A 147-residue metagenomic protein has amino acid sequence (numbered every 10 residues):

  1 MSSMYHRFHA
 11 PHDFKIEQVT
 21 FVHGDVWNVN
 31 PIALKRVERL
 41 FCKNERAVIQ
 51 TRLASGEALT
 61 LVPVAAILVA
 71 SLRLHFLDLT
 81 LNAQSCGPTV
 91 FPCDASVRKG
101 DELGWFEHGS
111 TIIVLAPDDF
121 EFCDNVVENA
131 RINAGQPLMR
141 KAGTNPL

Functional and structural regions predicted by a protein language model:
M1-L147: Contiguous, well-folded functional domains in the mature portion of proteins
